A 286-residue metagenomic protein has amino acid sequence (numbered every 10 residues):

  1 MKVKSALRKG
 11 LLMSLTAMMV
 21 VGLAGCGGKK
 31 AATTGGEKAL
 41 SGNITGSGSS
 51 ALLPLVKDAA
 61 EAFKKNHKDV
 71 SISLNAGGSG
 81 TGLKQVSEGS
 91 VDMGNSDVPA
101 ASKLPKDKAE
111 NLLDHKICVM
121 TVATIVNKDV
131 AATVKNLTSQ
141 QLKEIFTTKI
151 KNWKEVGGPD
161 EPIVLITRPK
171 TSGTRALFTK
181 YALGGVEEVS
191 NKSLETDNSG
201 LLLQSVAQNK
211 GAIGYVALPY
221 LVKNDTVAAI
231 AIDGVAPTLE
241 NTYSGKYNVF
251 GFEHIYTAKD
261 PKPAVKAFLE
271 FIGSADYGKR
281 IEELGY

Functional and structural regions predicted by a protein language model:
K2-S14: Bacterial N-terminal signal peptides that target proteins for export
V3, C26-E88, D92, S96-K106 (+1 more regions): Exported/periplasmic ABC-transporter solute-binding proteins
A17-M18: Repetitive helical segments and hydrophobic/amphipathic motifs
V21-G25: C-terminal motif of bacterial Sec signal peptides marking the signal peptidase cleavage site
